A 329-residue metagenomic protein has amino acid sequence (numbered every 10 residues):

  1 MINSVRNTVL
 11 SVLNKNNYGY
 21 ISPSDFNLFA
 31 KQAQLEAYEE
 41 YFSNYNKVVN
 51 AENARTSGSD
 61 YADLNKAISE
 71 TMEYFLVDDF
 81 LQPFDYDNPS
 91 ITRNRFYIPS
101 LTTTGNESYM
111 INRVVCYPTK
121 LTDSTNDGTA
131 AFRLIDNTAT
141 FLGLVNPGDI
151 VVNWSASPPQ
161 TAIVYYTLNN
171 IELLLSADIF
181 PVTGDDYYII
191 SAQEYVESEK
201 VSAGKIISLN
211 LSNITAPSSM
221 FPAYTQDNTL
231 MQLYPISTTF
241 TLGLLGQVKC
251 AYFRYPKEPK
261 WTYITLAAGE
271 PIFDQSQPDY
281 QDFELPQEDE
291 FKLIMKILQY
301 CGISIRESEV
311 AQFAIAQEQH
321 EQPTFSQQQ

Functional and structural regions predicted by a protein language model:
M1-L121, V182-Q329: Glycine-enriched, solvent-exposed interface loops adjoining structured elements
Y117-T183: Autoprocessing Asn-cyclization modules and mimics
